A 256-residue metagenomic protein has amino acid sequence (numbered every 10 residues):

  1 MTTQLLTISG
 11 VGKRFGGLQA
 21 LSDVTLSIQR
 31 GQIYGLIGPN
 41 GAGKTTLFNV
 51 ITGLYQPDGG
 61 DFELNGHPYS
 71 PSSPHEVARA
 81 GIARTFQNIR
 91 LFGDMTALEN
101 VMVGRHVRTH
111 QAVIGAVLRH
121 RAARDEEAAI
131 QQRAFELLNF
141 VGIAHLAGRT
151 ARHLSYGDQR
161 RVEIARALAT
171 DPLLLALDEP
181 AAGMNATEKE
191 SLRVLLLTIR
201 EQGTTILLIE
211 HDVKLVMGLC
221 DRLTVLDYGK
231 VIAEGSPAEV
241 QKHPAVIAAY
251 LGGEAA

Functional and structural regions predicted by a protein language model:
T2-A256: Glycine-rich phosphate-binding loops of nucleotide-dependent enzymes
